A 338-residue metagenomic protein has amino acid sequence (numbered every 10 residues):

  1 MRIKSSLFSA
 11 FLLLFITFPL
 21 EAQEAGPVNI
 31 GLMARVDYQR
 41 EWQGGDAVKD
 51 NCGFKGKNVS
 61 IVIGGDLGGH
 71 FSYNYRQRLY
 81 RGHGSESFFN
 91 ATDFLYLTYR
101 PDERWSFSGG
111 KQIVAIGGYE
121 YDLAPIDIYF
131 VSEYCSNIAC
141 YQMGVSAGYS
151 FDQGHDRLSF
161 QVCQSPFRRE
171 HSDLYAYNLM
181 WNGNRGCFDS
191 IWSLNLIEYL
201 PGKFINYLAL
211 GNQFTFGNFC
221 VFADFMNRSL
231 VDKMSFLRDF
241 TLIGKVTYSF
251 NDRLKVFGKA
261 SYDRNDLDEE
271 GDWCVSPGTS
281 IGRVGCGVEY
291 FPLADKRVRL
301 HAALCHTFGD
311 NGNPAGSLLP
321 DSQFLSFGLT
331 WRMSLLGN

Functional and structural regions predicted by a protein language model:
M1-F8: Bacterial N-terminal signal peptides that target proteins for export
S9-T17: Bacterial N-terminal signal peptides
F18-A22: Sec/Tat signal peptide C-region and signal peptidase I cleavage site
E24-Q39, D50-S165, N182-N184: Outer membrane beta-barrel
M33-K49, S85, Y96, R100 (+2 more regions): Outer-membrane beta-barrel pore domains
K57, A91, E103, Y141 (+5 more regions): Exposed loop/turn and edge beta-strand positions of beta-sandwich/beta-sheet ligand-binding modules
L158-F204: Loop-centered beta-sheet repeat module
